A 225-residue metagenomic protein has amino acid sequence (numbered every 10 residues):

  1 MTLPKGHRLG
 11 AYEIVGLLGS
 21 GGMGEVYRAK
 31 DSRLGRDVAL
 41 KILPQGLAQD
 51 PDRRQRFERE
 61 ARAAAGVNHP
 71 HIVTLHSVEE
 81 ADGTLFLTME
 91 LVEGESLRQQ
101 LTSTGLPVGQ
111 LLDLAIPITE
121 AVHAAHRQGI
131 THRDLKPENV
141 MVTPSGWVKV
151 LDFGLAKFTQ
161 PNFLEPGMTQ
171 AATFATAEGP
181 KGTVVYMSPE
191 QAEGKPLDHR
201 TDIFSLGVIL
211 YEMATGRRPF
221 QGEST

Functional and structural regions predicted by a protein language model:
M1-T225: Conserved ATP-binding/catalytic core of the eukaryotic-like protein kinase fold, especially serine/threonine kinases
